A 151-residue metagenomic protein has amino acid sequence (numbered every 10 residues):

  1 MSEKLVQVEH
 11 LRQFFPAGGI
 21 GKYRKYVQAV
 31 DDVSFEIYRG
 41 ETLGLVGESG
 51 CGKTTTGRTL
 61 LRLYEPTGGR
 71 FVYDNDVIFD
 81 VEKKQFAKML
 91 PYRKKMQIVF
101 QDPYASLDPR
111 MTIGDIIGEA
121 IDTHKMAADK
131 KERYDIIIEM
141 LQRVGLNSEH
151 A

Functional and structural regions predicted by a protein language model:
M1-A151: ABC transporter nucleotide-binding domains
